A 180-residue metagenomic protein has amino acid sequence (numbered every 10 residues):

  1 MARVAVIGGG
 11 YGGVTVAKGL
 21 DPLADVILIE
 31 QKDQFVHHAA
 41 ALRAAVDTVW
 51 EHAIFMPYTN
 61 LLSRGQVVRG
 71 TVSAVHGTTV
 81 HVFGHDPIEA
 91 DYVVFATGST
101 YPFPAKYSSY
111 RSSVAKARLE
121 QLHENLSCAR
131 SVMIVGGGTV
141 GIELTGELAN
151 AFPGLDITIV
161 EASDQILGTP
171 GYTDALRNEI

Functional and structural regions predicted by a protein language model:
M1-G10, R130-G138: Beta1/beta-strand and adjacent pyrophosphate-binding region of the FAD-binding site in flavoprotein oxidoreductases
A2-Q66, E143-D174: Beta1-alpha1 glycine-rich phosphate/pyrophosphate-binding loop at the start of Rossmann-like nucleotide-binding domains
A5, S63-M133: FAD-binding core/adjacent interface of flavoenzyme oxidoreductases
Q34, A39-A40, Y92-G98, M133 (+2 more regions): Short flexible/disordered coil segments
A53, S73-V75, G137-G141: A general structural signal for short secondary-structure boundary/capping elements
S108-I180: Predominantly flavin-linked oxidoreductase catalytic cores and closely associated redox partners
